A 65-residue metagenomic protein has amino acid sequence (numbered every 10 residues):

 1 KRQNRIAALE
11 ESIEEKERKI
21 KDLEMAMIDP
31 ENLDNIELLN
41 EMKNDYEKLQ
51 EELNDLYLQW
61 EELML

Functional and structural regions predicted by a protein language model:
K1-L65: Charged, heptad-repeat coiled-coil alpha-helices that serve as long linker/dimerization "arms" in large NTP-dependent
